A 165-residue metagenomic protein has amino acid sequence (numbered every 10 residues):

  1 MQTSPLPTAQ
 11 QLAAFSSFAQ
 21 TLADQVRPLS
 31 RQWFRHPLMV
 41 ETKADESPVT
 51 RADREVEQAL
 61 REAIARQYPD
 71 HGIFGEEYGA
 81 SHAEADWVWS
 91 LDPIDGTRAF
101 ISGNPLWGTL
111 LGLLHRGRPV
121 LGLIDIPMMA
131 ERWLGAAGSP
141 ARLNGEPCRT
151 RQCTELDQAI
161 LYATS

Functional and structural regions predicted by a protein language model:
M1-I94: N-terminal subdomain of lithium-sensitive/metallo-dependent phosphomonoesterases centered on the IMPase/IPPase/PAP
R35, W107, G135-S139: A short, compositionally biased
H82, R98-I101, R132: Conserved protein kinase catalytic core
W87-P127: Glycine-rich active-site/cofactor-binding loop and its immediate structural neighborhood
G112-S165: Acidic beta-strand-loop-alpha-helix segment within the catalytic core of divalent metal-dependent phosphate-processing
